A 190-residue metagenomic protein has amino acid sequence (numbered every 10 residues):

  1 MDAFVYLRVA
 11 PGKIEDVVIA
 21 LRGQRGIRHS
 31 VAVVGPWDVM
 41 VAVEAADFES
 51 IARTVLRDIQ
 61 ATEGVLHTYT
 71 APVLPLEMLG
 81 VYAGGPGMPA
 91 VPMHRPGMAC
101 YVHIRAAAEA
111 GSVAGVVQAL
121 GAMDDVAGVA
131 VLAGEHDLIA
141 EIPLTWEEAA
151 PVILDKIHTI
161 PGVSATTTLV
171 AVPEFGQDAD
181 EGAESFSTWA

Functional and structural regions predicted by a protein language model:
M1-A190: A compositional/biophysical signature of low hydrophobicity enriched in polar/charged and small residues
